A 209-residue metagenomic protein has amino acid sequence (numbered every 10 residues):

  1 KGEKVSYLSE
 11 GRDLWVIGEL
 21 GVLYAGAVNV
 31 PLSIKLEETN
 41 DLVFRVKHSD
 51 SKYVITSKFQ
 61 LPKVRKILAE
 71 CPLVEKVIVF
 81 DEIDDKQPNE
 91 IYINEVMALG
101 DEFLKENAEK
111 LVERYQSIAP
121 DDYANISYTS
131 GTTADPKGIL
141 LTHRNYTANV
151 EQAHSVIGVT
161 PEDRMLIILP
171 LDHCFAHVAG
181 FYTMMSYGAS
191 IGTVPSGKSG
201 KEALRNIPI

Functional and structural regions predicted by a protein language model:
K1, Y24-L99: Structural core segment of the AMP-binding/adenylate-forming
K1-L36, I168: Conserved AMP-binding/adenylate-forming
V5, V22, V54, Y123 (+3 more regions): Conserved S/T- and glycine-rich ATP-binding loop of Class I adenylate-forming
G18-L23, N29, V46, Y146 (+1 more regions): Short hydrophobic alpha-helical segments of the AMP-binding
G26, G131-T132, G188: Conserved G/P- and acidic residue-centered "switch" motifs that form tight phosphate/ATP-binding loops in soluble
V79, M97-Y128, D135, G158-R164: Conserved pre-ATP/AMP-binding loop-to-beta segment of ANL
A124-V150: Conserved AMP-binding A3 loop
T147-R164, L171-I209: Conserved AMP-binding/adenylation subdomain of ANL enzymes
